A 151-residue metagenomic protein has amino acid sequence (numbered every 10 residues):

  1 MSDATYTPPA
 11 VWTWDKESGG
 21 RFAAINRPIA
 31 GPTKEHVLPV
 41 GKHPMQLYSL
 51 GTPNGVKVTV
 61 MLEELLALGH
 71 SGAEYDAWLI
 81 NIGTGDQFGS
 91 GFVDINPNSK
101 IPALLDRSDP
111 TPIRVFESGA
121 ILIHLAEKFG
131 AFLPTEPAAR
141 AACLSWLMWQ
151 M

Functional and structural regions predicted by a protein language model:
M1-M151: GST-like domain detector, emphasizing the conserved glutathione-binding G-site in the N-terminal thioredoxin-like
